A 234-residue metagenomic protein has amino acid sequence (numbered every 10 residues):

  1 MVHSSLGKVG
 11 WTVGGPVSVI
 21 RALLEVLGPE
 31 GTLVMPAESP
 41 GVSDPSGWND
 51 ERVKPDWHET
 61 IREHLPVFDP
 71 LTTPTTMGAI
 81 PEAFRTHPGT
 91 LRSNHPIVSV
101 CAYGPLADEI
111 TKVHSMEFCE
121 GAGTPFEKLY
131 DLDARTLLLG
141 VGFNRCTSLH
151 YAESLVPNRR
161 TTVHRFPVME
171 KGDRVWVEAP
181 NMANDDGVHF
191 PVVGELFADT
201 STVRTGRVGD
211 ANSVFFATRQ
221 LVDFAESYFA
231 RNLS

Functional and structural regions predicted by a protein language model:
M1-S234: N-terminal and secondary-structure boundary signal
